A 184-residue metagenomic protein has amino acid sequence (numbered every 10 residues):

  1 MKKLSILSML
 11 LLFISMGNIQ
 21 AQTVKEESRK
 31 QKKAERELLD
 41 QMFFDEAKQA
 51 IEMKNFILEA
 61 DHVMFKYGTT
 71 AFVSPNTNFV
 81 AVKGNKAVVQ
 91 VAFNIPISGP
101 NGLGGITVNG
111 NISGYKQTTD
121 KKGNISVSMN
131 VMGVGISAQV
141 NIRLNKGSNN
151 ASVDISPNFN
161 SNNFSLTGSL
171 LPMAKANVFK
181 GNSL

Functional and structural regions predicted by a protein language model:
M1-E27: Bacterial Sec-dependent N-terminal signal peptides
S5-L7, E37, M42-E46, K66-V73 (+4 more regions): Residue-level detector of functional hotspots within protein domains
L7-L10, I57, M64, V88 (+6 more regions): A generic structural micro-environment signature that highlights single residues at secondary-structure boundaries
E27-I97, F164-L166, K175-N182: N-terminal secretory signal peptides
E35-L38, L58-A60, K66-T69, I95 (+4 more regions): A short linear-motif detector with a strong N-terminal bias
E46, G114-L184: Helix-rich interaction surfaces within compact, conserved domain-sized segments that mediate assembly or partner
F72-N124, M129: Mid-length scaffold segments of soluble, non-membrane domains
